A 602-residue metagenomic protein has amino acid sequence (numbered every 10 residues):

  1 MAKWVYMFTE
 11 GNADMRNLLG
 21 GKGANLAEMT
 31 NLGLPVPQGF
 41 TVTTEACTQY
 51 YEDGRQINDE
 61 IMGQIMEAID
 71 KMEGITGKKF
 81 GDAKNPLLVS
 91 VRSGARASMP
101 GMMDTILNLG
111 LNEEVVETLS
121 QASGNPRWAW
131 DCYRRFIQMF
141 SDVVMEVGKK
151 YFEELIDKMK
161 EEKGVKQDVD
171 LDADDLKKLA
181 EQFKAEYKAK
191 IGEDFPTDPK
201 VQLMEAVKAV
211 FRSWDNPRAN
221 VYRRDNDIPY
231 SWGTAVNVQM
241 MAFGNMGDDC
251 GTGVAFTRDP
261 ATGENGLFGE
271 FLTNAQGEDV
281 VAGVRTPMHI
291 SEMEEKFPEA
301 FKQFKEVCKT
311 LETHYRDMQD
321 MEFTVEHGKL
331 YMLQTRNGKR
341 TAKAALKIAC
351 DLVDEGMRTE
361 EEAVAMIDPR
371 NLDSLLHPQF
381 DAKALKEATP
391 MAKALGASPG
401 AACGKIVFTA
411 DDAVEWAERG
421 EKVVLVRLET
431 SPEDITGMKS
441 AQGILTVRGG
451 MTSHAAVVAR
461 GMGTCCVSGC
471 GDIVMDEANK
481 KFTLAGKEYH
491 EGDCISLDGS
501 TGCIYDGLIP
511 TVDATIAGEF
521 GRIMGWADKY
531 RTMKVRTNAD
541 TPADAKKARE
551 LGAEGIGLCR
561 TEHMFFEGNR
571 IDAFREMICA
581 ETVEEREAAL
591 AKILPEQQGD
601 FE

Functional and structural regions predicted by a protein language model:
M1-A388, E421-V424, S431-T436, Q442 (+7 more regions): Nucleotide/phosphate-binding sheet-loop regions of phosphoryl- and nucleotidyl-transfer enzymes
G283-R285, K347-L352, V447-R448, D513-D528: A signal for specific C-terminal beta-sheet/loop modules enriched in small/flexible residues with GP/PG/PP motifs
L333-T335, H490-N538, D544: C-terminal domain-closing interface element
M357-A441, C503-L508, F520, M524-D528 (+1 more regions): Protease-associated
K393, A397-G492, T501, M564: Conserved structured catalytic cores and adjacent interaction surfaces of nucleotide-binding/hydrolyzing enzymes
V447, V467-G469, L497-D498, N538 (+1 more regions): Generic beta-sheet signal
